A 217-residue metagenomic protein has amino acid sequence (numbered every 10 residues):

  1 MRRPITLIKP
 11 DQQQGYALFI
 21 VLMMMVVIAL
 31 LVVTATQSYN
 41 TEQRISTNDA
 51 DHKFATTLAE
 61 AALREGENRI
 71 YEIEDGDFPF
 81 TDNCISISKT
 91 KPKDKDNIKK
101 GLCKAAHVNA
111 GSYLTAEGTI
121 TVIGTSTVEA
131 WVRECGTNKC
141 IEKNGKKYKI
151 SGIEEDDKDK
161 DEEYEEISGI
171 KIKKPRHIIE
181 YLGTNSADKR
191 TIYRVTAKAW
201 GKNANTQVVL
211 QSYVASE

Functional and structural regions predicted by a protein language model:
R2-I8, Q13-I20, M25-E217: Terminal alpha-helical segments
